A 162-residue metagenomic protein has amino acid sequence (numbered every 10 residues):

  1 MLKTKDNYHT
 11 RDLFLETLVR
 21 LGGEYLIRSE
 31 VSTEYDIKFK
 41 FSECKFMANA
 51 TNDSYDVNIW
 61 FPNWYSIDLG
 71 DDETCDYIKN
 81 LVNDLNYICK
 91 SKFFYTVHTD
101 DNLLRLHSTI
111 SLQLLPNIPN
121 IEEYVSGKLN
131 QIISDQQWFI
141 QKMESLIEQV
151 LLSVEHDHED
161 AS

Functional and structural regions predicted by a protein language model:
M1-S54: Charge-rich, low-complexity N-terminal segments
E43, L112-L114: Beta-strand elements of well-folded, non-transmembrane domains
M47-I67: A short acidic-to-branched-hydrophobic micro-motif
W60-T109: Short, internal acidic amphipathic alpha-helical interface segments that mediate docking to partner proteins
L114-N130: A short acidic/glycine-rich loop-to-helix N-cap element
P116-I118, Q137-I140: Protein-protein interaction interfaces in oligomeric scaffolds, predominantly long amphipathic alpha-helices
N130-Q137: Generic structural signal for well-ordered, non-transmembrane alpha-helical segments in soluble/cytosolic regions
K142-S162: Short, highly charged C-terminal tails/helix-capping segments
